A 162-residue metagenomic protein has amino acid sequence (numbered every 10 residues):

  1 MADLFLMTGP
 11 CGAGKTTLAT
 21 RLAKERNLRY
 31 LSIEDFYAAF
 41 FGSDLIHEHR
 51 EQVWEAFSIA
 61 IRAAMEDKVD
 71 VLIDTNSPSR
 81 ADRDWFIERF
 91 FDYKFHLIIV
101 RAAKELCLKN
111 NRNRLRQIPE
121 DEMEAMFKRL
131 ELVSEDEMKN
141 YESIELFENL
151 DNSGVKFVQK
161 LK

Functional and structural regions predicted by a protein language model:
M1-A2, A64: Phosphate-binding P-loop
A2-L6, R29, D70-L72: Residue-level preference for the first positions of well-ordered beta-strands
A2-T8, A13, R21, K104-K162: Conserved GTP-binding G-domain of TRAFAC-class P-loop NTPases and closely related GTPase folds
T17-V69: Conserved substrate/cofactor phosphate-moiety recognition/catalytic segment in nucleotide-dependent phosphotransferases
L28-Y30, F95-L97, Y141-L146: Conserved beta-strand scaffold positions in the cores of enzyme catalytic domains, especially in NTP/NDP-utilizing
A39, S77-R116, R129, S134: ATP-dependent NMP and nucleoside kinases share a basic, alpha-helical "lid"
R50-S58, R80, R101, E120-F127: Amphipathic alpha-helical transducer elements in NTP-driven molecular machines
R62-E66, F90-D92, D136-M138: Conserved catalytic network of the ASCE P-loop NTPase/AAA+ motor domain
